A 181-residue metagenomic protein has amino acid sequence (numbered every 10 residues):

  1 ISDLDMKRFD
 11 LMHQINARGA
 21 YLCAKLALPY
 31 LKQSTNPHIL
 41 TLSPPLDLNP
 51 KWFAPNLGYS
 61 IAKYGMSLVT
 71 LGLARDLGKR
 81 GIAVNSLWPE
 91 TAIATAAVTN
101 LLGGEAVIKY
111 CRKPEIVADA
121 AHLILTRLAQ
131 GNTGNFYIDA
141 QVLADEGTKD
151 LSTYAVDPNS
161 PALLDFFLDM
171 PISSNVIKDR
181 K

Functional and structural regions predicted by a protein language model:
S2-Y21, L40, M66: Catalytic Tyr-X3-Lys loop
M6, K32, P37-K79, E90-A92: Catalytic loop of short-chain dehydrogenase/reductase
L11, I15-T35, D47, A74-R75: Amphipathic alpha-helical dimer-interface segment in Rossmann-like NAD(P)H-dependent oxidoreductases
H13, A17, P55-S67, C111 (+1 more regions): Short-chain dehydrogenase/reductase
A24, L31, T70, A118-A121: Short-chain dehydrogenase/reductase
L40, R80-N85, N135: Rossmann-like NAD(H)/NADP(H) cofactor-binding core
I82-G104: Flexible, glycine-rich beta-alpha linker
S86-L87, E105-R180: C-terminal helical subdomain
